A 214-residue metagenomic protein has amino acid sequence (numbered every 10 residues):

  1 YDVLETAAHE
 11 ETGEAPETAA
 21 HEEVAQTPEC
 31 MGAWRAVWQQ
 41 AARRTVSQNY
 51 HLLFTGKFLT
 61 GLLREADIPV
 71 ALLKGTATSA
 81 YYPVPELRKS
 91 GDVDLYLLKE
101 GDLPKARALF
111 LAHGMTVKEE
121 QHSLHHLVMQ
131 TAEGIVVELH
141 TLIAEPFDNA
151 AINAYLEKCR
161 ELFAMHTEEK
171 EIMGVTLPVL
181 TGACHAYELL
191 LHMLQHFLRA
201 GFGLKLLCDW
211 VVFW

Functional and structural regions predicted by a protein language model:
Y1-G13, E17, E22-G91, L97-W214: Conserved NTP-donor binding/palm subdomain of two-metal-ion nucleotidyltransferases/polymerases, i.e., the charged
